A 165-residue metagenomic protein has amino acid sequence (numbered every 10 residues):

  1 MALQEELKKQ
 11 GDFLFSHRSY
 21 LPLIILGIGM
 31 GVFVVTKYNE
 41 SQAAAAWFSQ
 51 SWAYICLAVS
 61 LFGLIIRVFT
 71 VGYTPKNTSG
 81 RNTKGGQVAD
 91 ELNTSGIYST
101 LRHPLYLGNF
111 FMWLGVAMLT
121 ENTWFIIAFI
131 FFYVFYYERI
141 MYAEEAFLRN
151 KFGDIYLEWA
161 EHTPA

Functional and structural regions predicted by a protein language model:
M1-S95, F111-A165: Membrane-anchoring alpha-helices and their flanking helix-loop junctions
S99-W113: Conserved SAM-binding loop
